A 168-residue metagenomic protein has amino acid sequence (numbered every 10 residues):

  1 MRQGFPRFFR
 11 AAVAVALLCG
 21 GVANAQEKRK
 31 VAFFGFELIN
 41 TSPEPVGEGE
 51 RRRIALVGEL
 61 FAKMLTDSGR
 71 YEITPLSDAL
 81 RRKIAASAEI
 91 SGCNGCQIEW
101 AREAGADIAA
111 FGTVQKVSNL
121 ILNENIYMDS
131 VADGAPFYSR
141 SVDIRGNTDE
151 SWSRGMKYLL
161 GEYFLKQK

Functional and structural regions predicted by a protein language model:
M1-A12: Bacterial N-terminal signal peptides that target proteins for export
R10-G20: Bacterial N-terminal signal peptides
A25-T41, L60-M64, S68, I98-A104 (+2 more regions): C-terminal/domain-edge helix-coil "capping" segments
R29, G47-G92: N-terminal segment of the mature soluble domain
T41-G47: A short secondary-structure junction motif
I73, T113-V114: Surface-exposed patches in mature extracellular/periplasmic domains of secreted proteins
D107: Conserved acidic residues
